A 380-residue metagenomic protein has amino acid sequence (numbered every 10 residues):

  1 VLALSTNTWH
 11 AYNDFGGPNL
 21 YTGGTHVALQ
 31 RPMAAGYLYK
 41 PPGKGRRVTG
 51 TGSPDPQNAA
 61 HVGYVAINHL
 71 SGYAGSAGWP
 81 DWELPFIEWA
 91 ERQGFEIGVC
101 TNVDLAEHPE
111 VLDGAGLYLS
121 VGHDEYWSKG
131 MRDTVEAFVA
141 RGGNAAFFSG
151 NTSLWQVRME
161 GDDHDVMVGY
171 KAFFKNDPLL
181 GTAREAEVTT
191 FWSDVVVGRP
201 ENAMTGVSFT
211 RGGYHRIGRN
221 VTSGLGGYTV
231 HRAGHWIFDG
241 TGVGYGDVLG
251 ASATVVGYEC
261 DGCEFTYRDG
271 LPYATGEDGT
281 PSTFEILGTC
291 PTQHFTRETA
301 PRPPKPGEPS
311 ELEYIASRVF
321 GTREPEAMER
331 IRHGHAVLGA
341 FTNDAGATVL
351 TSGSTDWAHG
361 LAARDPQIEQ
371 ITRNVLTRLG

Functional and structural regions predicted by a protein language model:
V1, G116-V121, V349-T351: Structural motif
V1-V111: Aromatic-Pro/Gly-enriched surface loop or interdomain linker that acts as a lid/target-recognition segment
L4, T101-V103, S149, C290 (+1 more regions): Residues at the C-termini of beta-strands that transition into short coil/loop
N7-T8, T152, D356: Short, glycine/serine-rich, charged loops/turns that create anion-binding and catalytic segments at active sites
W9-H10, Y126-S128, S352: Short substrate-entry loop that stabilizes the transition state in hydrolases
G72-G161, L361: Helical hinge/lid and interdomain linker segments adjacent to catalytic or ligand-binding clefts that mediate domain
A90-F95, D344, R378-G380: Short, solvent-exposed loop/edge-beta patches enriched in aromatic
D163-E369, R373, L379: Glycine-rich, aromatic-lined ligand/substrate-binding cores of catalytic and carbohydrate-binding domains
